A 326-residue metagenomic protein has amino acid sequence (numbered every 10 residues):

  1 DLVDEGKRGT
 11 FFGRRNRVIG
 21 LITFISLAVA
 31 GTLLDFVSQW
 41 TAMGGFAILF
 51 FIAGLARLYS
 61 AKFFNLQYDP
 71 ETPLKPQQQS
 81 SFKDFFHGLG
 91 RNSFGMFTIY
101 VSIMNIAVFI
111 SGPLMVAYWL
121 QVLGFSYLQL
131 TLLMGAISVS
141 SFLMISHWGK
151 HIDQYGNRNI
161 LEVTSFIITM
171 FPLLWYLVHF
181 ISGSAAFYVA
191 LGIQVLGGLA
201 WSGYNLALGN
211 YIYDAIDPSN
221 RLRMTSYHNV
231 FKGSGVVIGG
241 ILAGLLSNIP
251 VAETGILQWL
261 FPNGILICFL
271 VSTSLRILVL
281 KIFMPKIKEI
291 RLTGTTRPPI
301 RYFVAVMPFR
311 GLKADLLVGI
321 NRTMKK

Functional and structural regions predicted by a protein language model:
D1-T41, A47-D69, M96, Y100-G112 (+5 more regions): Substrate-agnostic recognition of the 12-TM MFS/MFS-like secondary transporter fold
D4, G45, S126, G156-I160 (+3 more regions): A helix-boundary/kink motif common to multi-pass secondary transporters, especially Major Facilitator Superfamily
R14, W40-A42, D153-I168, L260: Cytoplasmic membrane-interface "Motif A"-like loop-to-helix N-cap segments of 12-TM Major Facilitator Superfamily
T32-G44, Q121, I181, L245-P262: Extracellular/lumenal inter-transmembrane loop segments of multi-pass membrane transporters
D35-F36, F166-S184: C-terminal ends and interior cores of transmembrane alpha-helices in multi-pass membrane transporters/permeases
F46, F125-M134, A186, A190: Juxtamembrane helix-start elements in MFS-like secondary transporters
Y68-I99, V122, I290-K326: Juxtamembrane intracellular "pre-TM" segments in multi-pass secondary transporters
P113-L130: Short amphipathic helix-loop junctions that connect adjacent transmembrane helices in Major Facilitator Superfamily/SLC
